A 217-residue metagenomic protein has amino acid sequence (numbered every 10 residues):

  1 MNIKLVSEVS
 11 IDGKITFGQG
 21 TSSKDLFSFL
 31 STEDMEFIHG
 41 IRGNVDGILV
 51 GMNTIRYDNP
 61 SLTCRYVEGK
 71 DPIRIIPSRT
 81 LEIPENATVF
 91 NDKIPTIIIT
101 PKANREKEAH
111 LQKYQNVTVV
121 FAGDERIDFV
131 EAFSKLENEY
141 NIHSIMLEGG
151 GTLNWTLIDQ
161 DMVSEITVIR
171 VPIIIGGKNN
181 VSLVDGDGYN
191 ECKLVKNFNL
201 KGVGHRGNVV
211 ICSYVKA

Functional and structural regions predicted by a protein language model:
M1-A217: Enzymes that bind and transform nitrogen-containing heteroaromatic metabolites
